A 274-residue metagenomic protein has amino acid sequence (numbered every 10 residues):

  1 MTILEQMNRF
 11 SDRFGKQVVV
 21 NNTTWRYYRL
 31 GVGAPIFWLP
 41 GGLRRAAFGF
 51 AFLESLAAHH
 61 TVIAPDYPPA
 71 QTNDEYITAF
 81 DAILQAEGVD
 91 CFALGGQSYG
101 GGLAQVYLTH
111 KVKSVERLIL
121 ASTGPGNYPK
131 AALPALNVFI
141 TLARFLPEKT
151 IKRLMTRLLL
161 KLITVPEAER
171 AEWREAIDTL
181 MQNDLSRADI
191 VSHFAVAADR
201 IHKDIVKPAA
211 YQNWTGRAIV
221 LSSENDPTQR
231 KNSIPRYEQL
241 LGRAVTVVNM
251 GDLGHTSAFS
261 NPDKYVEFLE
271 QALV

Functional and structural regions predicted by a protein language model:
V20-Q71: Conserved HGGG/HGGXW glycine-rich cap/lid loop of the alpha/beta-hydrolase fold
L53-S55, N213-D252: Conserved loop-alpha-helix segment in the C-terminal half of the alpha/beta-hydrolase fold that carries the catalytic
E54, I63-Y99: Active-site loop/oxyanion-hole signature of alpha/beta-hydrolase fold enzymes
A93, E116-I119: Residue in the alpha/beta-hydrolase core beta-strand immediately N-terminal to the catalytic nucleophile
G101-V112, L118: Short glycine-enriched nucleophile-adjacent loop and the immediately C-terminal alpha-helix near the catalytic center
L118-L146: Flexible "cap/lid" loop of the alpha/beta hydrolase fold
P129-A131, K149-Y211: Conserved alpha/beta-hydrolase catalytic His-Asp/Glu region
L253-P262: Catalytic histidine-centered segment of alpha/beta-hydrolase-like enzymes
